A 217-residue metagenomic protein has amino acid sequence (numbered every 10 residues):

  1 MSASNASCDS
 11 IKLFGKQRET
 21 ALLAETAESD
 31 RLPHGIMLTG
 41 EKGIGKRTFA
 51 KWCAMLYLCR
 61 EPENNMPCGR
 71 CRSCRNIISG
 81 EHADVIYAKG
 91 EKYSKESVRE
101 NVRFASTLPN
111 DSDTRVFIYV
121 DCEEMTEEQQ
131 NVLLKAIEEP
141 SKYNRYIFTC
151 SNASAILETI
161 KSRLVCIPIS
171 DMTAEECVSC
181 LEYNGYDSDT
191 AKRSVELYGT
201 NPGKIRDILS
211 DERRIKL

Functional and structural regions predicted by a protein language model:
M1-M55, N64, S73-N76, K142-N144 (+1 more regions): Charged, glycine-rich active-site and insertion segments that engage polyanionic ligands
A21-A27, I77, K95-V116, E124 (+1 more regions): Conserved alpha-helical scaffold flanking the Walker A/P-loop in AAA+ ATPase domains
R31-L32, I78-A83, N110-D113, P140-Y143: Short loop/turn elements that form and flank the Walker-type P-loop nucleotide-binding site in RecA-like NTPase cores
M55, C59, K135-E138: Short, well-ordered alpha-helices that flank and scaffold nucleotide-derived cofactor binding pockets
N64-E96, I156: AAA+/P-loop NTPase substrate/partner-engagement loops
Y87-A88, Y119, I169: Conserved beta-strand positions
V116-V120, L133, N144-S151: Structural recognition of the conserved hydrophobic beta-strand(s) that form the central parallel beta-sheet of P-loop
